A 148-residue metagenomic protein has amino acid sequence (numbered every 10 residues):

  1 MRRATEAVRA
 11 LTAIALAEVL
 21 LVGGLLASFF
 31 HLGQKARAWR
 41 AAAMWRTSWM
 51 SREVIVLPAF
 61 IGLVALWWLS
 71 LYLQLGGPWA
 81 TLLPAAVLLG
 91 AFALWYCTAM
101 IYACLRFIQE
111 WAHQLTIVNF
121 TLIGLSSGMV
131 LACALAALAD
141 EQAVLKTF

Functional and structural regions predicted by a protein language model:
M1, A10-R37, E53-L73, F92-A99: Transmembrane-helix bundle segments that line or gate the permeation/cavity pathway in multi-pass membrane proteins
R2-V8, R40-R46: Perimembrane loop-to-helix junctions flanking transmembrane segments
R3-T12, G77-L83: Interfacial loop-to-helix junctions that mark the boundaries of transmembrane helices in multi-pass membrane
M44-S48, I55-A59, L63-F148: Long, contiguous internal "core" modules enriched in hydrophobic/ aromatic residues
